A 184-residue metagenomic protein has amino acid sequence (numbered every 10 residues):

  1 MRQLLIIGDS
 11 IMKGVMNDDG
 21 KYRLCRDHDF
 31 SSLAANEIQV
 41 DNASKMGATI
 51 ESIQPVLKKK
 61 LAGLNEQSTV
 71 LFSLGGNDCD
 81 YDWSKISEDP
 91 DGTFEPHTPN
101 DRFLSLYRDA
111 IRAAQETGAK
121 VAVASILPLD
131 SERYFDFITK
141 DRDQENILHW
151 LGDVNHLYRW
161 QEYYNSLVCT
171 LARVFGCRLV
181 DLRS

Functional and structural regions predicted by a protein language model:
M1-K45, K58-E66, V70: Serine-esterase "nucleophile elbow" of acetyl-processing enzymes
N36, V56-S184: Alpha-helical cap/lid subdomain in secreted, periplasmic, or secretory-pathway luminal O-acyl-processing enzymes
A43-M46, G75-N77: Short strand-loop junctions, especially beta-strand C-caps/beta-turns that link beta-sheets to coils or alpha-helices
